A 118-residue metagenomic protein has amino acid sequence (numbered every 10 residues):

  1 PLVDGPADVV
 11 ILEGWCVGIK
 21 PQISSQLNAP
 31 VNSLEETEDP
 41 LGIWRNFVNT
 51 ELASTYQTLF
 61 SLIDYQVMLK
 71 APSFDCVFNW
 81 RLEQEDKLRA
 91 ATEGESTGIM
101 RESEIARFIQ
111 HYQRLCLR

Functional and structural regions predicted by a protein language model:
P1-K20: Phosphate-binding/switch loop-helix module in NTP-utilizing enzymes
C16-R118: Conserved NTP phosphate-binding and transfer environment spanning the P-loop NTPase/kinase superfamily
